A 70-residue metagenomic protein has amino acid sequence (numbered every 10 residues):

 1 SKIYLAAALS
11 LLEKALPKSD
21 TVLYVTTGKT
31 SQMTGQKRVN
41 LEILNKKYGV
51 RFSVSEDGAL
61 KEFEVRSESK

Functional and structural regions predicted by a protein language model:
S1-K70: Auxiliary Fe-S-binding modules of radical SAM enzymes
